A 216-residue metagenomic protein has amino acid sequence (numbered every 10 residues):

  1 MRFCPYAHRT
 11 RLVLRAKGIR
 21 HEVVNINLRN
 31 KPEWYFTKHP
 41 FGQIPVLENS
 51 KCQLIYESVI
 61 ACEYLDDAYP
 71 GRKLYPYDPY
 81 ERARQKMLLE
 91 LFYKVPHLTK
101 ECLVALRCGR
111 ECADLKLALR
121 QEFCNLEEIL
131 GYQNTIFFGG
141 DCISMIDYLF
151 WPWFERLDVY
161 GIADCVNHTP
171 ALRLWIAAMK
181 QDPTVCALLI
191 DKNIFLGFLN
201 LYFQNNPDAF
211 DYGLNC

Functional and structural regions predicted by a protein language model:
M1-F138, C142, Q204-N206, G213-C216: GST-like domain detector, emphasizing the conserved glutathione-binding G-site in the N-terminal thioredoxin-like
P45-E48, L149, L189: Residues embedded in well-ordered beta-strands within globular domains across many folds
D66-P70, Y93, G131, W153-F154 (+4 more regions): Hydrophobic/aromatic-lined pockets within catalytic cores
R84-M87, L174, A187: Short, solvent-exposed alpha-helical surface patches in well-structured domains
L98, L115, C124, R156 (+2 more regions): Non-globular targeting/processing and membrane-anchoring segments
F138-A163, N167-L174, A178-M179: GST superfamily/GST-like fold recognition
